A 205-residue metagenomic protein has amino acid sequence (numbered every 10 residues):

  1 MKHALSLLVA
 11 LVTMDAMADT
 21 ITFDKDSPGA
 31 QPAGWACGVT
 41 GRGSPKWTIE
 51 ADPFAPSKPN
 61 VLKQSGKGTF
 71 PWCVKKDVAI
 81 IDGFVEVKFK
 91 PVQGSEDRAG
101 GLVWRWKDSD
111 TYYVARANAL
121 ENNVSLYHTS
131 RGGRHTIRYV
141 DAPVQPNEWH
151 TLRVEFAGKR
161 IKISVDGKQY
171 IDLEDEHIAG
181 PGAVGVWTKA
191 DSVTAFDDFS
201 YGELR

Functional and structural regions predicted by a protein language model:
M17-T40, D197-F199: Extracellular carbohydrate-recognition regions
D19-T22, I178-R205: Ligand-recognition surfaces built from glycine- and aromatic
F23, V85-V87, N147-I163: Short tryptophan-centered beta-strand motifs in secreted/extracellular beta-sheet-rich domains of glycan-recognition
P28, K63-S130: Secretory/extracellular carbohydrate-interaction modules and structurally similar beta-sandwich "look-alikes"
A30-V61, K67-T69: Extracellular glycan-recognition surfaces and repeat-rich motifs
P71-V78, R138-V144, V184-V186: Beta-strand-rich interaction surfaces with strong enrichment in secreted/lumenal proteins
S130-T151: Short, aromatic/His-centered strand-loop micro-motif at the edge of beta-sheets
S164-G185: Short, solvent-exposed beta-strand-to-loop segments that form ligand-recognition rims of beta-rich domains
